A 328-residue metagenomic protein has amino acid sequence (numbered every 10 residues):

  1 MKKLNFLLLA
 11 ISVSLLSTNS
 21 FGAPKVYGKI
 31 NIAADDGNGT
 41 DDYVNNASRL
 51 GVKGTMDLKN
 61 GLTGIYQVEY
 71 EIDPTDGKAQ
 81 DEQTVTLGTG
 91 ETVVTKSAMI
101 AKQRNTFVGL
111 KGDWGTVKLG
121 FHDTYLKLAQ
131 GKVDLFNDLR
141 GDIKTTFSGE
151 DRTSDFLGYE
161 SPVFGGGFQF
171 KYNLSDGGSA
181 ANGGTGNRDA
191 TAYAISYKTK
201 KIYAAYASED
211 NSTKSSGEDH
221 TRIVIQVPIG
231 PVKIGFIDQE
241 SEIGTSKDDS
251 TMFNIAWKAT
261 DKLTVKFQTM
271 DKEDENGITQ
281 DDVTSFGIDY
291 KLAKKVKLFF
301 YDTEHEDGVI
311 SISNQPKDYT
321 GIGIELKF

Functional and structural regions predicted by a protein language model:
M1-F328: Outer-membrane beta-barrel proteins
